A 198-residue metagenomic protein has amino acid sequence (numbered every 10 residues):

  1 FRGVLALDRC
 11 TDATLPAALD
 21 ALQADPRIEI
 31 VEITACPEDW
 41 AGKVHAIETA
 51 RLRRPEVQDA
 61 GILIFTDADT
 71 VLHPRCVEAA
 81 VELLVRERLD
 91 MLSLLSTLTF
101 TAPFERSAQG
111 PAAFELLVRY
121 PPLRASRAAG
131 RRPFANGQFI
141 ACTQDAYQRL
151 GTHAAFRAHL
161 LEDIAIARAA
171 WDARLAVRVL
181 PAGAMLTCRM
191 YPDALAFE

Functional and structural regions predicted by a protein language model:
F1-P37: Acidic donor-binding segment of Leloir-type glycosyltransferases
D12-A13, T66-L83: Acidic donor-binding/catalytic loop of UDP-sugar-dependent glycosyltransferases, especially processive GT2
C36-H45, V71, L160: A short, glycine-/small-residue-rich helix N-cap motif at loop->alpha-helix starts within glycosyltransferase
I47, L63: Short aromatic/hydrophobic "clamp" motif used to bind/position activated sugar donors
R53-I62: Short acidic donor-binding loop at the edge of a beta-strand
L84-L117, D145-Q148, T152-E198: Catalytic donor/gating beta->alpha subdomain of glycosyltransferases that bind UDP-sugars
A125-R131: Short, P/G- and charge-enriched loop/turn segments at secondary-structure junctions
R132-C142, I164: Short glycine- and hydrophobic/aromatic-rich loop-to-beta-strand nucleating segment in the catalytic cores
